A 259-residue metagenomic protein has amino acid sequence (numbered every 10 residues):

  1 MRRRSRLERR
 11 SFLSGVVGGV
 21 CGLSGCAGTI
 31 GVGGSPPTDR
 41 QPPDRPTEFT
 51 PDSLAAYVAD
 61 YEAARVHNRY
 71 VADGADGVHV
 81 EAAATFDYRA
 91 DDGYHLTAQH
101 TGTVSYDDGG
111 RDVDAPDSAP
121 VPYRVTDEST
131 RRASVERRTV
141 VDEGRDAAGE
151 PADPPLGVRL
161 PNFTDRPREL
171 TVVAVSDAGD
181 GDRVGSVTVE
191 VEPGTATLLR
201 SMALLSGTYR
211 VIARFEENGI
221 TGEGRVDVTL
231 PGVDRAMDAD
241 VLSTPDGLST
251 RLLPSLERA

Functional and structural regions predicted by a protein language model:
M1-A259: Terminal disorder- and signal-encoded targeting elements
